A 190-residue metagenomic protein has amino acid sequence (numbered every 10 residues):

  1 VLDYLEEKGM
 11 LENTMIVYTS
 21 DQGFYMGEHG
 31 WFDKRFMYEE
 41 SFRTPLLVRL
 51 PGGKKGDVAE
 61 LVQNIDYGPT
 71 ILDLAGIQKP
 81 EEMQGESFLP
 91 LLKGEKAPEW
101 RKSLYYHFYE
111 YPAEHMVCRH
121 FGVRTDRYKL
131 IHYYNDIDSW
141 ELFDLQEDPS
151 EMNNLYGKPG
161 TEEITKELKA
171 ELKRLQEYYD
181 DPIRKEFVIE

Functional and structural regions predicted by a protein language model:
V1, Y67, L168-E171: Alpha-helical packing segments of well-folded alpha/beta enzyme cores
L2-G53, Q63: Histidine-centered active-site microenvironments of extracellular/periplasmic hydrolases and transferases
Y4, K8, L74, K158 (+1 more regions): Structured segments of extracytoplasmic/periplasmic soluble domains in secreted or envelope-associated proteins
L5, S150-T161: Active-site-proximal N-terminal segment of extracellular/periplasmic enzymes that hydrolyze or transfer
E6, M10, K93-K96, G160: Residue-level signal for alpha-helix termini/capping positions
Q22-E28, R49, K54, I65-G68 (+6 more regions): C-terminal cap/loop subdomain of S1 sulfatases and analogous C-terminal strand-loop tails that border
Y38, A59, K79-E81: Short, surface-exposed helix-loop/turn micro-motifs enriched in polar/charged residues
K55-V58, N153: A generic structural signal for short coil/turn motifs at secondary-structure boundaries
